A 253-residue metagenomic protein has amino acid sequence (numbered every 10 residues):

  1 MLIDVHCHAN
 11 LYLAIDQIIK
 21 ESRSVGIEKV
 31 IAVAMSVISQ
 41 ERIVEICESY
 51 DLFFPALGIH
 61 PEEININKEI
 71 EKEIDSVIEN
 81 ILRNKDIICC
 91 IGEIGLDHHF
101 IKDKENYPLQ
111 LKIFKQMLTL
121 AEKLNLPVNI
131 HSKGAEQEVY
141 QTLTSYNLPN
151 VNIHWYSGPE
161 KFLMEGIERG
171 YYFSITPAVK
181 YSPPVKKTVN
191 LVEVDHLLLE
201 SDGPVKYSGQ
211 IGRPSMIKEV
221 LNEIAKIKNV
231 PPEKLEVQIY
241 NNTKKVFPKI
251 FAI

Functional and structural regions predicted by a protein language model:
M1-I253: Mid-domain alpha/beta scaffold segments of enzyme catalytic cores
